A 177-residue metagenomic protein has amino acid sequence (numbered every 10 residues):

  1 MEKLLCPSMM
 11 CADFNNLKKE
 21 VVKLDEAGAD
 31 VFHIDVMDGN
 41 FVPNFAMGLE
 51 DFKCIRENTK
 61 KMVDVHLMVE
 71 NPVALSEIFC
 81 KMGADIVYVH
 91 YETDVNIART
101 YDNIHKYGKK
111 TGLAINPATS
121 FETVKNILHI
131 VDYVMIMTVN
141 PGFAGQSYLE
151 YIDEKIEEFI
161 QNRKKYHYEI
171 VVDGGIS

Functional and structural regions predicted by a protein language model:
M1-Y88, E92-N96, N103-T111, F121-I136 (+4 more regions): Conserved N-terminal beta1-alpha1 strand-loop-helix module at the mouth
H33, V171-V172: Generic enzyme active-site microenvironment
G112-I115, V172-D173: Short, hydrophobic beta-strand segments that form beta-sheet elements in well-ordered domains
V139-P141: Short glycine-rich anion-binding loops that position phosphate/pyrophosphate groups of nucleotides and phosphorylated
F143-Y148, V171: Short, glycine/charged-rich beta-strand-loop motifs at protein surfaces that mediate ligand recognition and catalysis
G175-S177: Acidic, divalent-metal-coordinating active-site segment for phosphoryl/phosphodiester hydrolysis, typified by short
